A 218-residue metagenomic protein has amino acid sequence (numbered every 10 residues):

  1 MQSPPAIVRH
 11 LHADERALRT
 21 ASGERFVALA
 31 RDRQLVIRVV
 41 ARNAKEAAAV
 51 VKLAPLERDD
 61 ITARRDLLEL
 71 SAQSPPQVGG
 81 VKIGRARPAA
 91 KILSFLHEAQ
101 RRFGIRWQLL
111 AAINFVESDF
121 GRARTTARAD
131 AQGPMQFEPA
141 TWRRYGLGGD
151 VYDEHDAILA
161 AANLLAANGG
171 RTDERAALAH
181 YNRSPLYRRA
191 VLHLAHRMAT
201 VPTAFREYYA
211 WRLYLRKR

Functional and structural regions predicted by a protein language model:
M1-G79, A210: An acidic, Gly/Ser/Thr/Pro-rich helix-cap/linker signature
V50-R218: Catalytic glycan-binding domains that act on GlcNAc-containing polysaccharides
